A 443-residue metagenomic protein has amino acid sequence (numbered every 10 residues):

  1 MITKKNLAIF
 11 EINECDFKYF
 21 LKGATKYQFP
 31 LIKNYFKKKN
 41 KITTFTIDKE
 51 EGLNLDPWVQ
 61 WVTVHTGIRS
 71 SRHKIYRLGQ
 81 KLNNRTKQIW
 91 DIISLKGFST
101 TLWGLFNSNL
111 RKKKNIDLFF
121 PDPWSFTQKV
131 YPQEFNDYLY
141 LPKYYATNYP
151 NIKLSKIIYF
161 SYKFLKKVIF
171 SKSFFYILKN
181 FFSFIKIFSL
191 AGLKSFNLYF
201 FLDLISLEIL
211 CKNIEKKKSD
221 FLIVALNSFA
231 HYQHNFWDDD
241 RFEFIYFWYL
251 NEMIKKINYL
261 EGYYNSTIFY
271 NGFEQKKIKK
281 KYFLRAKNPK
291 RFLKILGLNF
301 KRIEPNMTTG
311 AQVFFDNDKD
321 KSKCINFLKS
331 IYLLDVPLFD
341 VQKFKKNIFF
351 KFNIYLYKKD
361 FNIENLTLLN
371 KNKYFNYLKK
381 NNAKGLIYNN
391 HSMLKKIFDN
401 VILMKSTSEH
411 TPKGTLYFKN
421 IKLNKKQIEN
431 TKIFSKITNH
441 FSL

Functional and structural regions predicted by a protein language model:
M1-T3, Y76-L82, T86-D91, K96 (+2 more regions): Membrane-interface soluble catalytic domains
I9-E11, L31, Y246-R285, L416 (+1 more regions): Metal-dependent active-site segment of extracytoplasmic phospho-/sulfohydrolases and closely related
I9-E11, T44, S99-L105, F221-A225 (+2 more regions): A structural signal for short, well-ordered beta-strand segments and their strand-loop junctions that often border
N13-F17, G52, R69-S71, F106-L110 (+8 more regions): Short, solvent-exposed loop/turn segments at secondary-structure junctions
Y19-G23, K112-K114, Q233-W237, I278-Y282: A short acidic (Asp/Glu
F20-V59, I68, R72, S99-W103: Short, structured active-site-proximal loop/turn typified by the sulfatase FGly-forming signature C/S-X-P-X-R
T66-W237, K323, K436: His/Asp/Glu-rich, glycine-adjacent segments that coordinate divalent cations and/or stabilize oxyanion chemistry on
L260, Y264-D316: Acidic/histidine-rich catalytic neighborhood
